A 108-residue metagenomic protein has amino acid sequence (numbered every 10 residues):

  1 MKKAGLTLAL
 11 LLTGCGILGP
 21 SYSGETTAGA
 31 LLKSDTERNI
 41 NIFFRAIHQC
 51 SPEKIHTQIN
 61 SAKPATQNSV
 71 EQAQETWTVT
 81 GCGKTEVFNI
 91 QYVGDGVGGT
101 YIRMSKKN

Functional and structural regions predicted by a protein language model:
M1-C15: Sec-dependent bacterial lipoprotein signal peptides
G16-N108: Cysteine-centric segments in proteins
